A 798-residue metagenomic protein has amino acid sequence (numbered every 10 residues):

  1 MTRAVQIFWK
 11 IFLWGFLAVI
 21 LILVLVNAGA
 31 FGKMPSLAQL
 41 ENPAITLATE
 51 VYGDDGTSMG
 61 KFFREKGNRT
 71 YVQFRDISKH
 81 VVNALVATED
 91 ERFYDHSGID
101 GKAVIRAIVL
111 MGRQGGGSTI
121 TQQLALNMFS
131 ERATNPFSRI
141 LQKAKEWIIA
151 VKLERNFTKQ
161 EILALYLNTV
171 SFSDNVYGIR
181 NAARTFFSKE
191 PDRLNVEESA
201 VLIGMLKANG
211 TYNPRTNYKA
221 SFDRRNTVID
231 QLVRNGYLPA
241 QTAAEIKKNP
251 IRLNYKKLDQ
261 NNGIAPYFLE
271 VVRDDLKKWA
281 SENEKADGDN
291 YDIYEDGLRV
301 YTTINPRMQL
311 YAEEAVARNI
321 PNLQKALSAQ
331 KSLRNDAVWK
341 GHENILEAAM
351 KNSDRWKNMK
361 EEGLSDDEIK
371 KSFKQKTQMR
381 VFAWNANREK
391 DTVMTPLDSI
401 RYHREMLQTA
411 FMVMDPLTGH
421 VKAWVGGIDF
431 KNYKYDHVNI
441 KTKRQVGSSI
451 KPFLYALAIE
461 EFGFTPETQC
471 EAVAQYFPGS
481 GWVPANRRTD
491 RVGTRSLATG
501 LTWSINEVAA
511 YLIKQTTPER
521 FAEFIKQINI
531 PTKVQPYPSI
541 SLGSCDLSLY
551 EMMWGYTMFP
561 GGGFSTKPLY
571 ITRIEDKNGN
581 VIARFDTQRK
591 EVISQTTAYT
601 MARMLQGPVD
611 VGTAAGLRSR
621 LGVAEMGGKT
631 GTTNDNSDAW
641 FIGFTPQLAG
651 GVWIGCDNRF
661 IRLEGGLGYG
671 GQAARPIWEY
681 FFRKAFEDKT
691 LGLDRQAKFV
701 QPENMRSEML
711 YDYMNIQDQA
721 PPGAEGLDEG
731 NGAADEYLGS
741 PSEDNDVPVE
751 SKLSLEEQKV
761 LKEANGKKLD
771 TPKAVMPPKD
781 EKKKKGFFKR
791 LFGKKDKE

Functional and structural regions predicted by a protein language model:
M1-Y52, R92, L323: N-terminal type II signal-anchor transmembrane helix that functions as the membrane-insertion/stop-transfer segment
T2, T46-A48, Y52-A244, N261-G263 (+10 more regions): Peptidoglycan glycan-strand catalytic modules in the bacterial/periplasmic cell-wall system
L23-V26, I77, A87-D100, M111-G116 (+18 more regions): Bacterial peptidoglycan biogenesis and beta-lactam-recognition machinery
L110-N135, D192, K256-Y267, F464-F521 (+3 more regions): Conserved catalytic neighborhood of penicillin-recognizing serine enzymes
A150, E154, L206-R224, D292 (+10 more regions): Active-site loop and adjoining helix of the penicillin-binding protein/serine DD-peptidase-beta-lactamase fold
P239-T303, R307-D366: Non-catalytic structural connector segments
T302, P306-N322, N352-D415, H420 (+7 more regions): A penicillin-recognizing enzyme superfamily signal
E703-K795: Low-complexity, Gly/Ser/Thr/Pro-rich intrinsically disordered linker/tail segments
